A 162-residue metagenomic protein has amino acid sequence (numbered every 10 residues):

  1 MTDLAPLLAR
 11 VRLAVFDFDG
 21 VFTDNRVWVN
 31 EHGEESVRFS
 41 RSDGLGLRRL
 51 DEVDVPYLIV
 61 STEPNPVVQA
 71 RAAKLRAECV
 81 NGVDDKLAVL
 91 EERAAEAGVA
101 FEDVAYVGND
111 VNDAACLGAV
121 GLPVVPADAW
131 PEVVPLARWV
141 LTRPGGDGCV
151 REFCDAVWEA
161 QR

Functional and structural regions predicted by a protein language model:
M1-F18: Non-catalytic pre-domain segments flanking phosphatase-related domains
R10-R12, V55, E102-D103: Short coil/turn segments at beta-strand junctions that form active-site/ligand-binding loops
F22-E52: A positional/architectural concept
T23-N30, V67-L75: Short, basic/glycine-rich phosphate-binding loops at helix/coil junctions that contact nucleotide phosphates
G33-S40, K74, C79-V80, L87-R162: Mg2+-dependent phosphoryl-transfer enzymes with acidic/Ser/Thr/Gly-rich catalytic loops
L47-R71, V80-N81, L117: Substrate-recognition element of Asp-dependent hydrolases with the DxDx(T/V) motif
